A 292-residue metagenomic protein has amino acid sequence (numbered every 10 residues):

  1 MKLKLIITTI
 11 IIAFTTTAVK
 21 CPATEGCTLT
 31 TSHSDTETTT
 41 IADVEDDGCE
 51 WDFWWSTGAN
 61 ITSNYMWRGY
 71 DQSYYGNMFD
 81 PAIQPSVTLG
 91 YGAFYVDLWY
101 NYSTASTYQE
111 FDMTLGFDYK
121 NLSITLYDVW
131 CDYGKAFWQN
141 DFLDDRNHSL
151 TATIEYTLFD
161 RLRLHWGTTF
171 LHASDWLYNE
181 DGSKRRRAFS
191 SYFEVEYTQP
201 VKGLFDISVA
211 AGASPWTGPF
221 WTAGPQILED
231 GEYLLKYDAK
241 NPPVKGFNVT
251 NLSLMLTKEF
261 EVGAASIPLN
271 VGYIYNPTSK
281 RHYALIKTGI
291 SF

Functional and structural regions predicted by a protein language model:
M1-W54: Cleavable N-terminal export/targeting peptides
G48-Y65, F117, L269-V271: Transmembrane beta-strand segments of Gram-negative outer membrane beta-barrel proteins
W51, G90-G92, D118-K120, E155-F159 (+1 more regions): Short strand-coil-strand connectors
W51-F53, N77-I83, G90, T107-F111 (+5 more regions): Residues that define the transmembrane beta-barrel architecture of outer-membrane proteins
Y65-I83: Surface-exposed strand-loop-strand hairpins of Gram-negative outer-membrane beta-barrel proteins
P81-V96, K258-F260: Surface-exposed extracellular loop regions of Gram-negative outer-membrane beta-barrel proteins
A93, F159-I267, Y273-S279, K287-F292: Outer-membrane beta-barrel transmembrane domain signature
F94-D118, S123-F142: Surface-exposed loop and membrane-interface regions of Gram-negative outer-membrane beta-barrel proteins
